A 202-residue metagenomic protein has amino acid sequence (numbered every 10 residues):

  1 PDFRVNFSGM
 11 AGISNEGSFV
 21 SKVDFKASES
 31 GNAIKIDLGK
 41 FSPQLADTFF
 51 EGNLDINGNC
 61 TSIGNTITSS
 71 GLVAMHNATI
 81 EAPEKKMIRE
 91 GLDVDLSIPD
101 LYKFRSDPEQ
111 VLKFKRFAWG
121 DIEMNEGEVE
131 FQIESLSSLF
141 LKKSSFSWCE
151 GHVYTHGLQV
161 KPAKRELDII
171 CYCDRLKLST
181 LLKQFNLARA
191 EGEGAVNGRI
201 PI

Functional and structural regions predicted by a protein language model:
P1-N59, N65-S69, H76-A190: Interface amphipathic segments
V73-M75, V196: Tryptophan-anchored aromatic micro-motifs
R189-I202: Extracellular beta-strand/loop-rich repeat segments of large surface/secreted proteins
